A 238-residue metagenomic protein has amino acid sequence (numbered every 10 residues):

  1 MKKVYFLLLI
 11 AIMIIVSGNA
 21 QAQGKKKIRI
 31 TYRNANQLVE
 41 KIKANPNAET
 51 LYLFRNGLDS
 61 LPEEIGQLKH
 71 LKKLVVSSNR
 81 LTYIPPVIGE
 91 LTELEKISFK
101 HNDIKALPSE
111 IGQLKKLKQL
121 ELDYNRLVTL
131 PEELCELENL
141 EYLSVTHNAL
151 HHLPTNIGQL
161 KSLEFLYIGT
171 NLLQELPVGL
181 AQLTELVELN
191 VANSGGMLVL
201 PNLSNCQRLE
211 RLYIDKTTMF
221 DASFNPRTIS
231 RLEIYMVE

Functional and structural regions predicted by a protein language model:
K2-F54, Q207, K216-E238: N-terminal capping/linker segments that flank leucine-rich repeat
I28, E49-L53, L74-V76, L94-F99 (+6 more regions): Conserved hydrophobic beta-strand positions in leucine-rich repeat
I28-Y32, I42-T82: LRR N-terminal entry segment and analogous cap-like coil->beta motifs
V39-E40, L61-E64, I84-V87, L107-E110 (+5 more regions): The feature encodes a structural signal of leucine-rich repeats
A44-N47, G66-L71, G89-L94, G112-L117 (+7 more regions): Leucine-rich repeat
E64-D103, S109: Mid-chain, structured segments of secreted extracytoplasmic proteins
E121-L180, T184-V187: Eukaryotic tandem repeat interaction scaffolds
